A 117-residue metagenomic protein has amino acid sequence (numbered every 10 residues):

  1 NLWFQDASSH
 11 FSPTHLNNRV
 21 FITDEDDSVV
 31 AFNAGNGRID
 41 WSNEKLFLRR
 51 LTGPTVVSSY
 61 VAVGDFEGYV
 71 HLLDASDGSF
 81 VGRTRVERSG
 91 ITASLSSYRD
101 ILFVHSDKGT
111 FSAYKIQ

Functional and structural regions predicted by a protein language model:
N1-D6, R38-K45, S79-E87, Q117: Aromatic (tryptophan-biased) beta-strands that constitute blades/sheets of beta-rich domains
L2-V29, N43, F47-V70, G90-S112: Repeat-blade elements of multi-bladed beta-propeller folds
L16-R19, G35, S76: Compact recognition or signaling/catalytic modules
G35-G37, S59, G78: Phosphate-binding glycine-rich loops and adjacent basic patches that engage nucleotide phosphates, nucleic-acid
Y69, A75-G78: Transmembrane alpha-helical segments of integral membrane proteins
